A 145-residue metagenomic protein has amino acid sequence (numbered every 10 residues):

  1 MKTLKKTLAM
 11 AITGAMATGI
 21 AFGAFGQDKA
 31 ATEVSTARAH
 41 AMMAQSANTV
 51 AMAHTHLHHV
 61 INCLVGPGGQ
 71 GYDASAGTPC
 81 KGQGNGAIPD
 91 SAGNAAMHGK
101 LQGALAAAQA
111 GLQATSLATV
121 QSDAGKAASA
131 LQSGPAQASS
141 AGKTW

Functional and structural regions predicted by a protein language model:
M1-I12: Bacterial N-terminal signal peptides that target proteins for export
T18-A21: N-terminal signal peptide c-region/cleavage motif recognized by signal peptidases
G26-W145: Mature extracytoplasmic or organellar-lumen-exposed domains after removal of signal/transit peptides
